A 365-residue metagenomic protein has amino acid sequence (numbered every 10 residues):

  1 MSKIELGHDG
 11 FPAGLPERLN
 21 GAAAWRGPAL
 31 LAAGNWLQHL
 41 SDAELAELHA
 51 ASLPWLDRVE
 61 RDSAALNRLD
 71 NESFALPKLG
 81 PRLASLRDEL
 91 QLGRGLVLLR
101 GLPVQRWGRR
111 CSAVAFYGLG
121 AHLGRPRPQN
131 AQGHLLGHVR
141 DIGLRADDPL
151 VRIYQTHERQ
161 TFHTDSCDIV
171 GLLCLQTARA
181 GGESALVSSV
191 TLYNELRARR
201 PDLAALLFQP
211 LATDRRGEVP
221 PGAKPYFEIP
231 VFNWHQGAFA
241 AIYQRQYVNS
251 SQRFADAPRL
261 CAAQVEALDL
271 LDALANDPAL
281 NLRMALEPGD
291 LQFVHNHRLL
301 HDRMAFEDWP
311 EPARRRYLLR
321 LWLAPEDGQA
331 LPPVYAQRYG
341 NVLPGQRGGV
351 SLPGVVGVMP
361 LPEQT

Functional and structural regions predicted by a protein language model:
M1-L79, A84-S85, L92, V97 (+5 more regions): Active-site environment of non-heme Fe oxygenases that use a 2-His-1-carboxylate facial triad
R110-Y117, L186-S188: "Short basic amphipathic alpha-helical interaction patches in structured regions
F116-R127: A short alpha->loop->secondary-structure connector
